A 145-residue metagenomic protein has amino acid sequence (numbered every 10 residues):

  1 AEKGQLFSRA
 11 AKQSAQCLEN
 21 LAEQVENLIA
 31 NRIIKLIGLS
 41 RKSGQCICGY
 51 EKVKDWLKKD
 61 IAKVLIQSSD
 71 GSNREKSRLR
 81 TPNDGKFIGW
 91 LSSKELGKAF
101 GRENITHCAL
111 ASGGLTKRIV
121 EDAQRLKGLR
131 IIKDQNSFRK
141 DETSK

Functional and structural regions predicted by a protein language model:
A1-F7, A11, A15, G85-R125: Short basic, glycine-rich beta-strand/loop surfaces that mediate nucleic-acid
A1-I66: Extended interfacial segments that mediate partner engagement and assembly in macromolecular machines
K3, K42-Y50, K58, N83-I88 (+1 more regions): Hydrophobic transmembrane alpha-helix bundles
C17, I29, G49, E75 (+2 more regions): Helical mechanochemical/support elements of P-loop NTPase systems and associated helical scaffolds
V25-I29, I33, I37, R41 (+5 more regions): Generic secondary-structure transition motif, activating predominantly at the C-termini of alpha-helices
S43, K52-A62, D70-T81, S93 (+1 more regions): Active-site cofactor/cluster-binding pocket
Q67-D70, A111: Structural motif
L115, R125-K145: N-terminal targeting/trafficking signals and adjacent low-complexity tails
